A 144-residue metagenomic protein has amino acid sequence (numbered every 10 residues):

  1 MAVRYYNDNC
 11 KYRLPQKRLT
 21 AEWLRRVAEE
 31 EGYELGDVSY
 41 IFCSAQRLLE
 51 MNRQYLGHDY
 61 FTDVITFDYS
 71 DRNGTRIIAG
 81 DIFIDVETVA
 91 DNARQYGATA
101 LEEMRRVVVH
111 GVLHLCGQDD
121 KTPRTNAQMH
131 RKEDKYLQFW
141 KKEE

Functional and structural regions predicted by a protein language model:
M1-R105, L115-E144: An acidic/histidine-cluster motif and surrounding catalytic segment that typifies divalent-metal-assisted enzyme active
